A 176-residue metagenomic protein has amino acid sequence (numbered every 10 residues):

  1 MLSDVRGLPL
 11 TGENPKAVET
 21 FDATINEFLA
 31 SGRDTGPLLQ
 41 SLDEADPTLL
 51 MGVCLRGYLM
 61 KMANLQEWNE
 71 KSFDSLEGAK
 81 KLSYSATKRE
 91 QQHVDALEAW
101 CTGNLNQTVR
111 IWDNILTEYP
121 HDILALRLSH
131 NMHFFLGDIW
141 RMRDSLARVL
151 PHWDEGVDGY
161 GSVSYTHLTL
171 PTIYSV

Functional and structural regions predicted by a protein language model:
S3-D4, F21: N- or domain-start disorder-to-order transition segments that initiate the globular core
P9, G78-R89, P151-Y160: Flexible helix-coil transition and linker loops at the boundaries of alpha-helical arrays
E13, V18, A23-Q40, E44-T48 (+2 more regions): Inter-helical turn/loop elements of alpha-helical hairpins
T48-G52, D122-I123, G156: Residue-level recognition of tetratricopeptide repeat
C54-L55, R127-L128, Y160-S162: Alpha-solenoid helical repeat scaffolds
E98-M132: Hydrophobic alpha-helical hairpins/lids featuring a short glycine-rich hinge
F135, Y160-L168: Aromatic- and glycine-enriched pocket-lining scaffold segments that form the walls of small-molecule binding clefts
H167-V176: Single conserved hydrophobic/aromatic residue that forms the stacking wall/gate of nucleotide- or nucleobase-binding
